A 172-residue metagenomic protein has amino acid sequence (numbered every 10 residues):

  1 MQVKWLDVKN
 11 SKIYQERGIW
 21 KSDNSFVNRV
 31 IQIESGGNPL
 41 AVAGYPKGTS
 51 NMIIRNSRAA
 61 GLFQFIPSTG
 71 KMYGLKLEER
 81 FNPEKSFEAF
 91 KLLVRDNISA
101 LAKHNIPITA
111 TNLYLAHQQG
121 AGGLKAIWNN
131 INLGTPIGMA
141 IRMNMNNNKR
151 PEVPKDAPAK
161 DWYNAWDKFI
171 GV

Functional and structural regions predicted by a protein language model:
M1-W20, N24, P39, S50-M52 (+2 more regions): N-terminal export signals and maturation junctions of secreted/periplasmic proteins
K21-N51, F65, F90-L92, T111-A121: Short, functionally critical alpha-helical segments immediately adjacent to catalytic or ligand/cofactor-binding
A41-A43, F81, W128: Short loop/turn and capping residues at structural boundaries
V42-M72, L133-I137: Short, surface-exposed glycine/acidic/tryptophan-bearing loops
S50-N51, S99-N105, M143-R150: Short, charged low-complexity linear motifs
L62, P67-A126: Alpha-helical segment that forms one wall of the substrate-binding/catalytic cleft in peptidoglycan-active domains
T111-G171: Catalytic and substrate-binding regions of cell-wall glycan-acting enzymes that process beta-1,4-linked
